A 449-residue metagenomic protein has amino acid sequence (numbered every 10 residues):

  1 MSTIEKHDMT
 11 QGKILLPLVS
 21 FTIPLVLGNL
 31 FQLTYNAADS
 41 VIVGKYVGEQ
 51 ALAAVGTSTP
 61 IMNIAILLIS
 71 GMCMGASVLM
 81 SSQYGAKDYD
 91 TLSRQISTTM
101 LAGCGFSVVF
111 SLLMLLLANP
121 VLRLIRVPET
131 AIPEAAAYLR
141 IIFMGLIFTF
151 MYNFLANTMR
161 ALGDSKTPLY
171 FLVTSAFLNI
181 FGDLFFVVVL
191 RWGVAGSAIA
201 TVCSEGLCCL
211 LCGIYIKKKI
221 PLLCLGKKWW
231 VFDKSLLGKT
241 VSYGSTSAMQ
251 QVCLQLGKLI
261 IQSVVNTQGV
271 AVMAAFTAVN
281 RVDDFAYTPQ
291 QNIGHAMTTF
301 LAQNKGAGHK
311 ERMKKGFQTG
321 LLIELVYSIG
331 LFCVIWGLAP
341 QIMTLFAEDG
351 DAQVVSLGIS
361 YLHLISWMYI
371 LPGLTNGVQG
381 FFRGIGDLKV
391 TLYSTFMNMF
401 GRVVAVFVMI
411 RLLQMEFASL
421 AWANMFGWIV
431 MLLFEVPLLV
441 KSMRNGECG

Functional and structural regions predicted by a protein language model:
M1-T22, M80-G145, V189-S245, L301-M368 (+1 more regions): Short alpha-helical transmembrane segments in multi-pass integral membrane proteins
L25-V78, I142-T149, G238-N304, E324-F332 (+4 more regions): Transmembrane helix-bundle signature of multi-pass secondary active exporters and lipid flippases
T34-A37, Y46-E49, Q83-A86, A161-L162 (+5 more regions): Helix-loop interface residues and adjacent transmembrane-helix termini in multi-pass membrane transporters, primarily
A37-S40, L112, F154-T158, F177-F185 (+5 more regions): Alpha-helical transmembrane segments of multipass membrane proteins
S40, E49-L52, Y89, A118 (+5 more regions): Membrane-helix interface/capping residues of multi-pass secondary transporters
L52-L112, T149-P168, A275-A339, P372-G386 (+1 more regions): Small-residue-rich hydrophobic transmembrane alpha-helices
I64-L67, N179-D183, C208-G213, F285-T288 (+3 more regions): Hydrophobic transmembrane alpha-helices of multi-pass small-molecule transporters
C73, I142-R160, P168-A176, S197-L210 (+4 more regions): Short runs within selected transmembrane alpha-helices of multi-pass transporters and secretion channels
